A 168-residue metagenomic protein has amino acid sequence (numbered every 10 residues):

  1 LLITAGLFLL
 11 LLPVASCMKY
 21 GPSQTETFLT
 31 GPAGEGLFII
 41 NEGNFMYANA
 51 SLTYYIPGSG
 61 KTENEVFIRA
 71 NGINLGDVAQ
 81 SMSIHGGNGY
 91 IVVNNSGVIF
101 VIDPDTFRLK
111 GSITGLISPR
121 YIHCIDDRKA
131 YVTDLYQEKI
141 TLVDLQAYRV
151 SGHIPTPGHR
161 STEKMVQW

Functional and structural regions predicted by a protein language model:
L1, L9-L37: Bacterial Sec-dependent N-terminal signal peptides
G21-P22, K61-N74, R108-I113, R149-P155: A short beta-strand motif characteristic of beta-propeller blades
E26-G60: An edge-strand/N-cap motif at the start of beta-rich repeat modules
L37-Y47, I84, G89-N95, V132-Y136: Conserved beta-strand positions in repeat-built beta-propeller and related beta-rich domains
M46-T53, V98-F100, K139-T141: Structural motif
P57-S59, D103-F107, D144-Y148: Short loop/turn segments that connect beta-strands within beta-propeller blades
A70-V101: Short, intrinsically disordered low-complexity segments
I73-H85, L116-R128, P157-W168: Beta-rich, blade/repeat-based domains predominating in secreted/periplasmic proteins but also intracellular
